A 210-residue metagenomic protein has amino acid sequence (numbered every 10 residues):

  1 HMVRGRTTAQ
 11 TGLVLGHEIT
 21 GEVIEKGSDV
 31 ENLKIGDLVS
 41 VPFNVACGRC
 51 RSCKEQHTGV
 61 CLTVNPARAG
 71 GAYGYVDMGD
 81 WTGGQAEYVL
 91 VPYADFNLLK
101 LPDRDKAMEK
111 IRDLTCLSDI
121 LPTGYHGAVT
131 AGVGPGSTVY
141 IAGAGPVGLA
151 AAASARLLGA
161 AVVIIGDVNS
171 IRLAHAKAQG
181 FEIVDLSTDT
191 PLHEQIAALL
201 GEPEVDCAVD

Functional and structural regions predicted by a protein language model:
M2-R4, D206-D210: Short, intrinsically disordered, charge-balanced linker/junction segments flanking boundaries in proteins
V3-K54, G59, W81-T82, P102-A107: Glycine-rich beta-strand-centered segment in the early N-terminal region that forms part of a ligand/cofactor-binding
V39, V139, E204, A208: Receiver (REC) domain switch-region micro-motif
V64-M78: Short cysteine/histidine-rich metal-coordination sites, predominantly Zn2+-binding motifs
T82-A94: A structural motif shared across PLP-dependent enzymes of the aminotransferase-like
E87, K100, D105-D189, E194: Mid-domain Rossmann-like dinucleotide-binding core that forms the NAD(H)/NADP(H) cofactor-binding site
V133, L199-C207: A glycine-rich helix->loop->beta "capping" turn within Rossmann-like NAD(P)(H)-dependent oxidoreductase domains
